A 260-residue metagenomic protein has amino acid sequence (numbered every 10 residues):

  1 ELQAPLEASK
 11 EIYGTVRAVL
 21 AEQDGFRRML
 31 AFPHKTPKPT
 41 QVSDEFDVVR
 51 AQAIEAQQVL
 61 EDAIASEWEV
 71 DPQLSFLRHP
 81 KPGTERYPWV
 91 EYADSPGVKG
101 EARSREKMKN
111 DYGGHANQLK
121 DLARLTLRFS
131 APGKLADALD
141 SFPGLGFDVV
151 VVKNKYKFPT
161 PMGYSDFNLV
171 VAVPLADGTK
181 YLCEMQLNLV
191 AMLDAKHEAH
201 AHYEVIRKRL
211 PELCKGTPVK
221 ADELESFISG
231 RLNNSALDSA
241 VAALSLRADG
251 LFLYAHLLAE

Functional and structural regions predicted by a protein language model:
E1-L119, A136, H197, K208-V219 (+1 more regions): Charge-rich, low-complexity segments
V48, Q52, L232-A236, L246-G250: Short amphipathic alpha-helical molecular recognition features
D62, S66, F129, G144 (+3 more regions): Ordered, helix-dominated protein-protein interaction surfaces in large eukaryotic regulatory proteins
M108-F227: Long beta-strand-rich cores associated with HINT superfamily self-processing modules
D222-A242: Helix-loop-helix "sensor" segment of P-loop NTPases
D238-E260: Amphipathic alpha-helical "lid/sensor" segments that cap RecA-like P-loop NTPase cores
